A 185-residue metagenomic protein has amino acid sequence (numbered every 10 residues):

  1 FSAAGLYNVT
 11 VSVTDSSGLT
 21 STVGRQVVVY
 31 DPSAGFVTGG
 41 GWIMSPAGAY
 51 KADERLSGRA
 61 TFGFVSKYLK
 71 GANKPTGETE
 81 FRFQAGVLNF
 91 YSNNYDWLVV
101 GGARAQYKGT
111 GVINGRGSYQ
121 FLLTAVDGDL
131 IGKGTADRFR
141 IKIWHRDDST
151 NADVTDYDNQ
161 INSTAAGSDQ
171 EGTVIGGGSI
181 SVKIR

Functional and structural regions predicted by a protein language model:
F1-A3: Residue-level recognition of secondary-structure-to-loop junctions
S16-T22: Short, exposed coil/turn segments at beta-strand boundaries within extracellular/luminal domains
T22-V29: C-terminal edge beta-strand
V29-F36: Extracellular interdomain linker/stem segments of modular secreted and single-pass surface proteins
A60-F121: Predominantly extracellular/secreted and cell-surface proteins with exposed, flexible low-complexity segments
V99-T150: Acidic, glycine-rich flexible loop segments
R146-R185: Edge beta-strand at a domain terminus
